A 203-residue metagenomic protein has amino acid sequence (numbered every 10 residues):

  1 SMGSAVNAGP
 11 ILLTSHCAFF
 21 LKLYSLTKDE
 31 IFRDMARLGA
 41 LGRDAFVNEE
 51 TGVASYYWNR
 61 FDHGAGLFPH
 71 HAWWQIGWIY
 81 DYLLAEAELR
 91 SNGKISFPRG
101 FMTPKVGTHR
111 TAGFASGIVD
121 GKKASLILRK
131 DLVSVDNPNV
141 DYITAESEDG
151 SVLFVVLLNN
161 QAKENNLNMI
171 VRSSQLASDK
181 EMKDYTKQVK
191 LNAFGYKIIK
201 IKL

Functional and structural regions predicted by a protein language model:
S1-N160, G195-I198: Terminal, non-catalytic domain-edge segments
G77-W78, K183-L203: C-terminal beta-strand-rich structural cap/linker in extracellular carbohydrate-active enzymes
A124-L126, S174, V189, I201: Intrinsic-disorder/low-complexity peptide segments enriched for small residues
L158-S174: Surface-exposed beta-strand/loop patches in extracellular or lumenal glycoproteins
N165-L167, D179, I199: Short acidic, gly/pro-rich beta-turn/loop elements at beta-sheet edges and active-site/ligand-binding grooves
I170-Y185: Solvent-exposed beta-hairpin/edge-strand motifs
